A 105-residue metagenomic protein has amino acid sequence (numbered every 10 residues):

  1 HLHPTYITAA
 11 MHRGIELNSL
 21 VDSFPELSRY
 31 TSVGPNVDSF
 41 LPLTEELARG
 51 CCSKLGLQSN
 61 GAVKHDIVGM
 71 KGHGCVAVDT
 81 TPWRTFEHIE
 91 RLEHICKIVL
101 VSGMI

Functional and structural regions predicted by a protein language model:
H1-I105: Glycine-rich flexible loops
